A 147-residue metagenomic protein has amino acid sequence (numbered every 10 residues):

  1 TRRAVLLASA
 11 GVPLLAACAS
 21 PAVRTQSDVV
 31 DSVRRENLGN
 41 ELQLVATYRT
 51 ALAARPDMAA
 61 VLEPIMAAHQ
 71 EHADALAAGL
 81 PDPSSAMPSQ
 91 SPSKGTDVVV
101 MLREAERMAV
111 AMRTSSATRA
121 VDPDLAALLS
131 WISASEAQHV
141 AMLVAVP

Functional and structural regions predicted by a protein language model:
T1, L7-P147: All-alpha RGS (Regulator of G-protein Signaling) helical domain and cognate RGS-like helical scaffolds
